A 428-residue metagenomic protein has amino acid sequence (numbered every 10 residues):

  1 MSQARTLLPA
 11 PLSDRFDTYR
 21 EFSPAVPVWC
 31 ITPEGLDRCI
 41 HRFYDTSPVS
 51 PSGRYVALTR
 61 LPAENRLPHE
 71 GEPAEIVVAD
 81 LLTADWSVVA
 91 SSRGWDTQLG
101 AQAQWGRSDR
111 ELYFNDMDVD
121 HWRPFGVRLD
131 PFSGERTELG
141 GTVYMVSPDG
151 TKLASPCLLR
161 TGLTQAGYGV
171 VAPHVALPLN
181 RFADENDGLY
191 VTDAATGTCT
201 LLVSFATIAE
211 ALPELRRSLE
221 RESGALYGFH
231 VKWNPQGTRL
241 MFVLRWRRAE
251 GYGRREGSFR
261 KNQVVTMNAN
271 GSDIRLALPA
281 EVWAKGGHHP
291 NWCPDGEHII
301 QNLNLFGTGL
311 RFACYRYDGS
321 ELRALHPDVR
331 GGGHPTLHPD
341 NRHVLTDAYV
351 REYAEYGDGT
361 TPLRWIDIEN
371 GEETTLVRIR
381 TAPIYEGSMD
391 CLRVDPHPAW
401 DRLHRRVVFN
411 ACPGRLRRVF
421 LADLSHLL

Functional and structural regions predicted by a protein language model:
V28-A74, V231: Beta-strand-rich domains and repeat architectures in extracellular enzymes and scaffolds, especially beta-propellers
W29-R38, A90-D96, C199-S223, L278-K285 (+1 more regions): Surface-exposed loop and turn segments in beta-propeller and other repeat-based domains that flank or scaffold
H41-D45, P62-A63, P68-D118, P124: Blade-loop segments of beta-propeller domains
T46-V56, R60, W95, L99-D118 (+7 more regions): Blade-terminus and WD-like Trp-Asp/Gly-His loop motifs, strongest in beta-propeller folds
T59-P73, N115-D118, P156-N186, F242-R260 (+2 more regions): Short, conserved, GDST-rich strand-edge loop motifs in beta-rich repeat architectures
P73-L82, F125-F132, A183-G197, R260-G271 (+3 more regions): Beta-propeller blade signature
S92-R107, E111-G188, L202-S223: Asp-box/WD-like beta-propeller blade repeats and closely related beta-sheet repeat scaffolds
F306-L310, H326-T374: Loop/turn-rich, solvent-exposed surfaces of beta-rich toroidal or solenoidal domains
